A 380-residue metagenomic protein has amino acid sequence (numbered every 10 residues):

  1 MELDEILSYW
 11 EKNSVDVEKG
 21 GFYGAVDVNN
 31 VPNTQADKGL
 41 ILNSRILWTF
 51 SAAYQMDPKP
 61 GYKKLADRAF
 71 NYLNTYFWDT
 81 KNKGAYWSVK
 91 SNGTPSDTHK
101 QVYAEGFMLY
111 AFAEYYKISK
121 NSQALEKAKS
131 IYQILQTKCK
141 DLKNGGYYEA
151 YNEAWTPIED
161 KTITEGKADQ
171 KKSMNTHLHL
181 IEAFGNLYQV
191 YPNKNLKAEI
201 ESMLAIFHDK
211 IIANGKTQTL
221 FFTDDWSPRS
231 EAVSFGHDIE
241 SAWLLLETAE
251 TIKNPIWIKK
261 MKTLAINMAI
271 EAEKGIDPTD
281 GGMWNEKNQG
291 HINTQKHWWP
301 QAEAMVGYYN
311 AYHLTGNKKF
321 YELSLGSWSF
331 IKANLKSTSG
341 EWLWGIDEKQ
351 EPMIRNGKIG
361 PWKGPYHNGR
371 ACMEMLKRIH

Functional and structural regions predicted by a protein language model:
M1-H380: Glycan-recognition and catalytic cores of secretory/periplasmic carbohydrate-active enzymes
